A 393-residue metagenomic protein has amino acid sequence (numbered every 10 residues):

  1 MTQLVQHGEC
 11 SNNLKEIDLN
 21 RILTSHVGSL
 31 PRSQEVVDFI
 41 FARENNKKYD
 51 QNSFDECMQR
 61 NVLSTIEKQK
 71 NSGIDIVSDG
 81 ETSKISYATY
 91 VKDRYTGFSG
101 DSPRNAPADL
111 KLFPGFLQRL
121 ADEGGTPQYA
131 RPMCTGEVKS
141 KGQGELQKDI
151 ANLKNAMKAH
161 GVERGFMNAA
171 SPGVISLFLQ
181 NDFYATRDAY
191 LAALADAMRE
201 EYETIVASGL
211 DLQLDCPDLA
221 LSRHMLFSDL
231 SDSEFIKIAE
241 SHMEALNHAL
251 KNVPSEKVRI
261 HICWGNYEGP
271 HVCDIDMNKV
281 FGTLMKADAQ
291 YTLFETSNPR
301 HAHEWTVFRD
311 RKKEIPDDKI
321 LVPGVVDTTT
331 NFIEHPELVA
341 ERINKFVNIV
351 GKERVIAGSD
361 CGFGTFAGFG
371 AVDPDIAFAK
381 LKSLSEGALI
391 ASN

Functional and structural regions predicted by a protein language model:
T2-N393: Domain-level signal for soluble alpha/beta catalytic cores
